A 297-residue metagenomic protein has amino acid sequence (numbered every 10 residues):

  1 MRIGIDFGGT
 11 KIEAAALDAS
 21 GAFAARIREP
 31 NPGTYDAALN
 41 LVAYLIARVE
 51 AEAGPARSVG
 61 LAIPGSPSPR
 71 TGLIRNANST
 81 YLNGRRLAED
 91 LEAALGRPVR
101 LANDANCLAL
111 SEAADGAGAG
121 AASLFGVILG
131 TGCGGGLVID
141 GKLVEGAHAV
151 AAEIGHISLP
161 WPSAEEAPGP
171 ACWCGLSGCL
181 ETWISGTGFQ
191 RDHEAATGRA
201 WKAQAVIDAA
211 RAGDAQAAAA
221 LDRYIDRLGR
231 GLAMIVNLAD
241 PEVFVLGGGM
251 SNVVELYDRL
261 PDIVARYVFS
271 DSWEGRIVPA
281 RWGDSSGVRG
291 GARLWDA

Functional and structural regions predicted by a protein language model:
M1-S58, S68-T71, E89-V99, E112-A121 (+1 more regions): ATP-binding/phosphotransfer module of carbohydrate and carboxylate kinases, centering on a glycine-rich
D6, G60-P64, A102, F125-G132 (+2 more regions): Short beta-strand segments
F23, I74, L143-V144: Hydrophobic "anchor" residues
R26-R28, A77, G146: Residue-level detector of high-confidence beta-strand sites
P30-G33, L82, A151-E153: A short acidic/small-residue loop/turn micro-motif
G72-G84: A charged helix-plus-loop insertion that forms the helical arch/lid used to bind and gate nucleic-acid substrates
S79-L82, R100-N106, G126-L129, V278-S285: Active-site nucleophile and cofactor-binding loops and adjacent substrate-binding regions of central metabolic enzymes
A121-L180: Glycine-rich phosphate-binding loop of actin/hexokinase-like ATP-binding domains
